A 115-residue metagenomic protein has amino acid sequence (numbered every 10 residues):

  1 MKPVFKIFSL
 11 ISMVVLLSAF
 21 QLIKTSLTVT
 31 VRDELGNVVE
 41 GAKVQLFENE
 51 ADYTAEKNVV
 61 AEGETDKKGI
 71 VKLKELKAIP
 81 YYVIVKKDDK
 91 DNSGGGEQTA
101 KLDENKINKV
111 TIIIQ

Functional and structural regions predicted by a protein language model:
M1-S9: Bacterial N-terminal signal peptides that target proteins for export
S18-T25: Bacterial Sec-dependent signal peptides at the C-terminal "C-region" and cleavage site
L27-D33: A short, amphipathic beta-strand motif
L35-T54: Short, ordered, surface-exposed loop/turn motifs in non-cytosolic proteins
D52-V71: Short, acidic Ser/Thr/Gly-rich low-complexity loop/linker segments typical of extracellular and cell-surface proteins
L73-E75: Short, flexible loop/turn segments at beta-strand junctions in immunoglobulin-like and fibronectin type III
K77-K90: A short, solvent-exposed beta-strand micro-motif common in secreted/extracellular proteins
Q98-Q115: Extracellular beta-sheet/turn segments enriched in Thr/Pro/Gly and aliphatic residues
